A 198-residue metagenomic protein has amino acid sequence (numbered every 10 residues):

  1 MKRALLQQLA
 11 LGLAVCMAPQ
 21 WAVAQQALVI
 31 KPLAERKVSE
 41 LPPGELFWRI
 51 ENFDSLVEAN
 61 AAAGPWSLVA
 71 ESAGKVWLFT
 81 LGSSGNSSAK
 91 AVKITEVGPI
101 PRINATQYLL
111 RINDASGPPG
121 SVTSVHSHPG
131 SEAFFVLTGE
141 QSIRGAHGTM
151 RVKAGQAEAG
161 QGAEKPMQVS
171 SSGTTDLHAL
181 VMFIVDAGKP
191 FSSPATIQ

Functional and structural regions predicted by a protein language model:
K2-E132, E140-Q198: Jelly-roll (double-stranded beta-helix
L137: A cytosolic small-molecule/anion-sensing beta-strand core signal
